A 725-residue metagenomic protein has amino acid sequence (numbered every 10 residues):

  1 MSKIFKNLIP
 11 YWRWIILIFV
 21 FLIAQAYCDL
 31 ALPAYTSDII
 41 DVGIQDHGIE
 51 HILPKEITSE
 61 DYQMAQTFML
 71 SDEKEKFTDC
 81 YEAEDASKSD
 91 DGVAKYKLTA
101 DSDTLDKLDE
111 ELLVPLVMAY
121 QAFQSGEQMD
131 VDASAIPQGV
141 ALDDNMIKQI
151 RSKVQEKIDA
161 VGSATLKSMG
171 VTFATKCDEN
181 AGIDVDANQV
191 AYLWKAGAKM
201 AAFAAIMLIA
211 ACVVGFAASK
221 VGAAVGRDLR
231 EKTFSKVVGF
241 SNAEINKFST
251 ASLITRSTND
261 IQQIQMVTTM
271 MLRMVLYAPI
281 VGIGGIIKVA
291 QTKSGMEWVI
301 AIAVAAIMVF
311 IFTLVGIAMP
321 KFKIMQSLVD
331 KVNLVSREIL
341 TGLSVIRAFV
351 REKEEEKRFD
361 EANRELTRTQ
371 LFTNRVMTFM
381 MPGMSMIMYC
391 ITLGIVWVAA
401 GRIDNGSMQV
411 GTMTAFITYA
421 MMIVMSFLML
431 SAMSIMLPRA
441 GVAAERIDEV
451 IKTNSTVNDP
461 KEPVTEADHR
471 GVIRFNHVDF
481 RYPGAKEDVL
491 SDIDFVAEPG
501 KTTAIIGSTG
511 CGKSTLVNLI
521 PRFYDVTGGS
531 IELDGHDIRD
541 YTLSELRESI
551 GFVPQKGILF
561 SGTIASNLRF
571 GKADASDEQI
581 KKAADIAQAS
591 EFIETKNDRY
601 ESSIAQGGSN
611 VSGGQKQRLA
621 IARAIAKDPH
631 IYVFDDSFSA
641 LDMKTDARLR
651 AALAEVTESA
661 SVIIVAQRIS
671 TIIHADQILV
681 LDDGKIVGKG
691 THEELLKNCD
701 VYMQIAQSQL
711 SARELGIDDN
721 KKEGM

Functional and structural regions predicted by a protein language model:
M1-L32, T36-A201, I206, V214-A218 (+12 more regions): Membrane-integrated ABC transporters
P10, I150, N242-A243, N259-T268 (+8 more regions): An intracellular "coupling" helix at the cytosolic face of ABC transporter transmembrane type-1 domains
Y11, I23-A31, A201-C212, I264-V267 (+7 more regions): Hydrophobic alpha-helical transmembrane bundles that constitute the permease/transmembrane domains of multi-pass
I15, H51, Q66-M69, K74 (+4 more regions): ABC-type nucleotide-binding domain
I16, V20, W194, A198 (+7 more regions): Internal alpha-helical transmembrane segments of multi-pass membrane proteins, especially GPCRs
I44-H51, T58-Y62, L70, I136-Q138 (+10 more regions): Short intracellular "coupling" helices and adjacent cytoplasmic loop segments at the cytosolic face of multi-pass
G284, K288-A305, V309, G316 (+2 more regions): Helix-loop-helix
